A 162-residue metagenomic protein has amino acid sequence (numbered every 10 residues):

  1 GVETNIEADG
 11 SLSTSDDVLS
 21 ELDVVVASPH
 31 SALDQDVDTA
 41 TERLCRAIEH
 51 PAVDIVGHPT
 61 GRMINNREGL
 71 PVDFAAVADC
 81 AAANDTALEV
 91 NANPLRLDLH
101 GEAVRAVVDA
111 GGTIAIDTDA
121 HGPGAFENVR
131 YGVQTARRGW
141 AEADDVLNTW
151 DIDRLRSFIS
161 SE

Functional and structural regions predicted by a protein language model:
G1-E7: Aromatic-lined carbohydrate-recognition surfaces of secreted/lumenal glycan-active proteins
A8-E162: Charged catalytic cores and adjacent phosphate/nucleic-acid-binding surfaces used for phosphate/nucleic-acid chemistry
